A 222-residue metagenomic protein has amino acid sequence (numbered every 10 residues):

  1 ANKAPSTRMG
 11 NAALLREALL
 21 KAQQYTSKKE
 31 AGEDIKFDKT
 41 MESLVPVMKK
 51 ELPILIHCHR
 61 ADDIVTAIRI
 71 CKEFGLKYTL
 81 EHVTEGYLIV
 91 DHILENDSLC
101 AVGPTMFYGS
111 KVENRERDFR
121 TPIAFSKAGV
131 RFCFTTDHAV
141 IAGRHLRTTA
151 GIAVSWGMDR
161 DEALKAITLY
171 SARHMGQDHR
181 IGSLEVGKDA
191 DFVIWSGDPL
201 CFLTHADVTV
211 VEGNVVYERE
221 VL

Functional and structural regions predicted by a protein language model:
A1-Y78: Polyanionic/metal-chelating signatures
K36-F37, I56-R60, E81-T84, K111-F119: A general structural motif
S43, L88-I89, T121, G182: Short acidic active-site motifs
P53, L94, G103-F107, K111-G197 (+1 more regions): His/Asp/Glu-enriched, well-ordered alpha-helical/loop segment that forms or immediately abuts the divalent-metal
E85-E95: Active-site-adjacent beta->alpha loops and helix N-cap segments on the catalytic face of soluble alpha/beta enzymes
T209: Short aromatic-centered micro-motifs
